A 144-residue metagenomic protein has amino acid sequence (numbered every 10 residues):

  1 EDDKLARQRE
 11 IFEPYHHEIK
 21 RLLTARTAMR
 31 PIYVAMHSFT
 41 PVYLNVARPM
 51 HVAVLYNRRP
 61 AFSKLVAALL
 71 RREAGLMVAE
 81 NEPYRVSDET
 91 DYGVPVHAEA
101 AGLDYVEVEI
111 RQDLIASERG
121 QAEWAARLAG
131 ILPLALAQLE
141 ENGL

Functional and structural regions predicted by a protein language model:
E1-K20: Active-site/substrate-binding loop(s) of hydrolase catalytic cores
R7, I11, A100, A116 (+1 more regions): Short, contiguous, pocket-lining structural segments that sit at or immediately flank catalytic/ligand-binding sites
P14-I115: Catalytic cores of processing enzymes, dominated by hydrolases/peptidases, characterized by acidic/His-rich
A116-L144: His/Asp/Glu-rich mid-to-C-terminal helical/loop segments that flank catalytic regions of hydrolases
